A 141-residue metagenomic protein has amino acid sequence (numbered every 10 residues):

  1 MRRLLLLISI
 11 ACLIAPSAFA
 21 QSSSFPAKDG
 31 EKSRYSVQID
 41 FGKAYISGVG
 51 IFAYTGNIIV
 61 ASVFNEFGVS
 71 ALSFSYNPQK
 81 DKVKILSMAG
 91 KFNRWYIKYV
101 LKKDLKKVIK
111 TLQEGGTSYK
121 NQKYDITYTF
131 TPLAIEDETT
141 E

Functional and structural regions predicted by a protein language model:
M1-L4: Positively charged n-region of N-terminal signal peptides that target proteins for export
L7-A15: Bacterial N-terminal signal peptides
A11, P26-G30, F41-K43, F52 (+2 more regions): Sterically constrained small-residue positions within well-ordered secondary structures of folded domains
P16-I46, W95: N-terminal leader/targeting segments and the immediate start of mature chains
F19-A20, S36-Q38, V69, S73 (+1 more regions): Mature, soluble, non-transmembrane domains
S23-D29, I51, K106-T111: Short linear motifs in intrinsically disordered
D29-S36, G56-S62, Q113-Y119: Short, hydrophobic/aromatic-rich segments at coil-to-beta transitions
S47-Q79: N-terminal, post-signal-peptide region of Sec/Tat-exported proteins
